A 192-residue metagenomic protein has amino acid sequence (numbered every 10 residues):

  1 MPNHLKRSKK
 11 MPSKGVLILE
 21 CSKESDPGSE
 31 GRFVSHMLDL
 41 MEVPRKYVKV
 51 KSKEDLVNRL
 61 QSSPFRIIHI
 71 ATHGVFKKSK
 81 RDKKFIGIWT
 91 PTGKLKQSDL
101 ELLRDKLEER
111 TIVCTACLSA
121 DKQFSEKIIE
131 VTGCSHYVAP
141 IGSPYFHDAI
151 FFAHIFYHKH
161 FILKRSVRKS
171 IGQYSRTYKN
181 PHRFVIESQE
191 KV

Functional and structural regions predicted by a protein language model:
M1-H73, S79-G87, P91, T115: A domain-level signal for caspase-like cysteine endopeptidase catalytic cores and their zymogen-processing architecture
L38-M41, I128, H160: Hydrophobic alpha-helical packing residues
R45-K51, A139-P144, S170: A generic structural motif
K53-V57, P144-H147, Y174, K191-V192: A short acidic, often aromatic-flanked loop/helix-cap motif at beta-alpha or helix-coil junctions that lines enzyme
V57-Q61, E101, E126, H154: Amphipathic, non-transmembrane alpha-helical secondary structure
K84-R104, K159-V192: Caspase-like cysteine protease fold
I88-I150: Catalytic cores of nucleophile-dependent amide-cleaving enzymes
A149-F161: Short, small-residue alpha-helix embedded
